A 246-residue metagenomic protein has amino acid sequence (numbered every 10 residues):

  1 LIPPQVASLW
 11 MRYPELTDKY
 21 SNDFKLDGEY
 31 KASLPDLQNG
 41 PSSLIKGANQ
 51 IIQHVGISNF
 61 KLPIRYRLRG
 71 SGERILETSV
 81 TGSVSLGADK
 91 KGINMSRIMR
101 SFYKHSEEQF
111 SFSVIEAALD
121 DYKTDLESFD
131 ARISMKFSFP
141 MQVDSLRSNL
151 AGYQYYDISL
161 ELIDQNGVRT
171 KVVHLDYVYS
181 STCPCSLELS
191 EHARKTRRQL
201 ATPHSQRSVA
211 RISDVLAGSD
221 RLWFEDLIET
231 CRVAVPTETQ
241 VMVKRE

Functional and structural regions predicted by a protein language model:
I2-E246: N-terminal intrinsically disordered, cationic/polar leader segments that include organellar targeting peptides
